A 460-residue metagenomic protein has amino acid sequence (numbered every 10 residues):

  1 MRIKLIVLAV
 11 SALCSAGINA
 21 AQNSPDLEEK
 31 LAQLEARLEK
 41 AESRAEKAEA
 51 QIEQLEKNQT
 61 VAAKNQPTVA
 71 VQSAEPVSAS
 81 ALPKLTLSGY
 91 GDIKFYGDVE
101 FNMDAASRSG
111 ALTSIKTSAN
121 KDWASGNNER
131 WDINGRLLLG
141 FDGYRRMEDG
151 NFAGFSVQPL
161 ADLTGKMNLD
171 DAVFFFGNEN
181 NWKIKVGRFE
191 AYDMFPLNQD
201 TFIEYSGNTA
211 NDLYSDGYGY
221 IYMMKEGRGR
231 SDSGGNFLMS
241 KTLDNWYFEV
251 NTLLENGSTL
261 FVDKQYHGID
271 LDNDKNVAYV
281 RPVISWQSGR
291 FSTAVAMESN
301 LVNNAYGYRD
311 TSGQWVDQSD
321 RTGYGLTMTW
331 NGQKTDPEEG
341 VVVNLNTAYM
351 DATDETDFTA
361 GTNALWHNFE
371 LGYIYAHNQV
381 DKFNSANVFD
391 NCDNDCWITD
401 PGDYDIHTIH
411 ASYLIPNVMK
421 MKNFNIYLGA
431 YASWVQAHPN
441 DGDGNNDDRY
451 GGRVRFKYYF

Functional and structural regions predicted by a protein language model:
V10, C14, I18-D98: N-terminal periplasmic/intermembrane-space "pro-region" immediately following the signal or transit peptide
L85-S109, I115, A124-E255, S285-G289: Outer membrane beta-barrel
I93-F101, A153-V157, I184, F248-V250 (+8 more regions): Transmembrane beta-strands of outer-membrane beta-barrel proteins
E100-D104, Q158-L160, F189-A191, N251-E255 (+7 more regions): Outer-membrane beta-barrel pore domains and translocons
S125-L137, M167-A172, S231-G235, T242 (+5 more regions): Residues that define the transmembrane beta-barrel architecture of outer-membrane proteins
G143-R145, F176-N178, K241-L243, I284-S288 (+5 more regions): Residue-level signature of outer-membrane beta-barrel architecture
K275, R281-L414: Detector for outer-membrane/organellar transmembrane beta-barrel domains, recognizing the amphipathic beta-strand
I415, D448-F460: Outer-membrane beta-barrel "beta-signal"
